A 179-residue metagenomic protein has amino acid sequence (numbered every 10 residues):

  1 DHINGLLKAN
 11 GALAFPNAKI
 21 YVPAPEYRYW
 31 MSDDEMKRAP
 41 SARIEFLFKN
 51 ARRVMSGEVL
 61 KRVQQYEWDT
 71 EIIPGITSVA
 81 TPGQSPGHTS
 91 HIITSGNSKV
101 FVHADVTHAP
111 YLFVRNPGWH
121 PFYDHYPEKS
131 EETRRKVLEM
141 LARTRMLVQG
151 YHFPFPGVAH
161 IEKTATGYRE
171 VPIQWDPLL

Functional and structural regions predicted by a protein language model:
D1-I3, T81-H88, Q149-P156: Histidine-centered catalytic micro-motifs
D1-Y21: Active-site metal-binding motif and surrounding structural segment of the metallo-beta-lactamase
I3-G5, M31-D34, T89-S90: A short secondary-structure junction signal
L7-A12, E35-K37, N116-G118, K163-A165: Short, glycine/charged-enriched secondary-structure capping and boundary segments
A14-A80, K129-K136, A142-R145: Metallo-beta-lactamase
Y27, T70, S85, F155 (+1 more regions): Residue-level detector of flexible, active-site-proximal loop/helix-junction positions within diverse enzyme catalytic
I76-G83, V100-D105: Active-site-proximal beta-strand elements of phosphoester/diester hydrolases
I92-L179: Cap/insert and terminal regions of metallo-dependent hydrolase folds
